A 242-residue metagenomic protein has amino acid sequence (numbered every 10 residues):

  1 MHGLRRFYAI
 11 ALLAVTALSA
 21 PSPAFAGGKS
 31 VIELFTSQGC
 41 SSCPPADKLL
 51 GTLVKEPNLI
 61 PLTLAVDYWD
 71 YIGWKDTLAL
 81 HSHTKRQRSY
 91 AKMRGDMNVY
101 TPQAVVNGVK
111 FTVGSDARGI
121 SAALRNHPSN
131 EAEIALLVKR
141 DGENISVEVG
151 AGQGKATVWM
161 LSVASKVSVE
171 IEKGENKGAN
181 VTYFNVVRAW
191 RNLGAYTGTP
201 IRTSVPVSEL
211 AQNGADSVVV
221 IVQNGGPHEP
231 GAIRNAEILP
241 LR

Functional and structural regions predicted by a protein language model:
M1-A11: Bacterial N-terminal signal peptides that target proteins for export
S19-P21: N-terminal signal peptide c-region/cleavage motif recognized by signal peptidases
P23-R94, N98: Active-site-proximal cofactor/substrate-binding loop regions of enzyme domains
I72, N107-G108: Charged, low-complexity surface segments at secondary-structure and domain boundaries
T77-M97, V109-R242: Short, conserved sequence motifs used for protein processing/export or organelle targeting and for catalysis
T101: A conserved catalytic-core signature of glycosyltransferases
A104: Ligand-binding face of N-terminal immunoglobulin V-set domains in extracellular IgSF glycoproteins
